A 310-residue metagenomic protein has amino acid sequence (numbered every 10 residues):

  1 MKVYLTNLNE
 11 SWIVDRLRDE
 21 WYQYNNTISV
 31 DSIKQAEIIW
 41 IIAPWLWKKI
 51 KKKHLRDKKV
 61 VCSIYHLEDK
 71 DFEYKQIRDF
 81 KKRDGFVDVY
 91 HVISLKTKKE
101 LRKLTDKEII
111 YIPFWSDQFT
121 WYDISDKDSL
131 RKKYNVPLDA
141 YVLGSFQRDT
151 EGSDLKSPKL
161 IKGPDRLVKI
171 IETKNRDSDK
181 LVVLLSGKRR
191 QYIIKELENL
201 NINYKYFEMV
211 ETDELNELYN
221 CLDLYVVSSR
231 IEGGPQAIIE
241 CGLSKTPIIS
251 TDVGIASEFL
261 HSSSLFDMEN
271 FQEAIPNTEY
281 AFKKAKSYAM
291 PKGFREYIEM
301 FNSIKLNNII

Functional and structural regions predicted by a protein language model:
D88-E100, D106-I124, F146-Q147: Donor nucleotide-sugar binding/catalytic pocket of nucleotide-sugar-dependent glycosyltransferases
Y122-V136: A short helix/loop element that forms part of the nucleotide-sugar donor recognition site in Leloir-type
K132-K133, L138-Y192: Conserved catalytic-core segment of nucleotide-activated headgroup transferases in glycan assembly
Q191-V210: Nucleotide-activated donor-binding/catalytic signature segment of Leloir-type glycosyltransferases, i.e., the conserved
E217-L222: Short alpha-helical donor nucleotide-sugar binding micro-motif in glycosyltransferases
R230: Aromatic "clamp/platform" in nucleotide-sugar-dependent glycosyltransferases that forms part of the donor/acceptor
P247-S250: Short hydrophobic beta-strand element within catalytic cores of glycosyltransferases and related nucleotide-activated
I275-I310: A charged, aromatic-enriched C-terminal amphipathic alpha-helix characteristic of glycosyltransferases across folds
